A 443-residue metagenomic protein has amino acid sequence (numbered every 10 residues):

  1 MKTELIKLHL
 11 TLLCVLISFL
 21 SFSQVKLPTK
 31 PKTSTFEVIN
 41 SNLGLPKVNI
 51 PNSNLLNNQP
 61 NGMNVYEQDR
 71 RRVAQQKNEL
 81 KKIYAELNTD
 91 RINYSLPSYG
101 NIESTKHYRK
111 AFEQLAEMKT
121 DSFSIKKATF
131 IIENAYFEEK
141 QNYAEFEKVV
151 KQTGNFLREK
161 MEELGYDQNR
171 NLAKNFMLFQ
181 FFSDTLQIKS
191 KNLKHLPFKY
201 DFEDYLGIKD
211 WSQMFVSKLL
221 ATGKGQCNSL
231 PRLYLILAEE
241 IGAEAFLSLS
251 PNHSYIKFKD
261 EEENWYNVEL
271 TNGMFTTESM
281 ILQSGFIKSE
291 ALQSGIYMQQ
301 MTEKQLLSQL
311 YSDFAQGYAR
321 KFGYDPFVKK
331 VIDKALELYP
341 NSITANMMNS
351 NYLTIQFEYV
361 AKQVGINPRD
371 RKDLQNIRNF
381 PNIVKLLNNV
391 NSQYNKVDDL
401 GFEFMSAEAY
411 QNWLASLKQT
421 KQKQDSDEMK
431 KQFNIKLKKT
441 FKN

Functional and structural regions predicted by a protein language model:
M1-P31: Bacterial Sec-dependent N-terminal signal peptides
Q24-N443: A structural boundary/capping signal
